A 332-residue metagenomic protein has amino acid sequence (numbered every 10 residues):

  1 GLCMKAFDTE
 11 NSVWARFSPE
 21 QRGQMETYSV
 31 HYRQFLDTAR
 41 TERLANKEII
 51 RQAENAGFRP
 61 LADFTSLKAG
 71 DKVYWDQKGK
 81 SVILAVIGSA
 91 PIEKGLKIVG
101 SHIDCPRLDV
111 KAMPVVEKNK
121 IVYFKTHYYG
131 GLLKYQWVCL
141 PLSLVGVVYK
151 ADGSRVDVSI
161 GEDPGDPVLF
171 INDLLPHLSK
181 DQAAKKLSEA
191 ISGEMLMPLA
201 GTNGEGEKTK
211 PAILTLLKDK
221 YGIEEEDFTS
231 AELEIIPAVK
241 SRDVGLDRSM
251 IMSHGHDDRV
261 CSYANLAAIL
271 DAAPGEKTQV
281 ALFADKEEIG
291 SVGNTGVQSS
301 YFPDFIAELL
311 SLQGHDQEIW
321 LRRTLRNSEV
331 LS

Functional and structural regions predicted by a protein language model:
G1-S332: N-terminal hydrophobic/helix-forming segments and targeting peptides
